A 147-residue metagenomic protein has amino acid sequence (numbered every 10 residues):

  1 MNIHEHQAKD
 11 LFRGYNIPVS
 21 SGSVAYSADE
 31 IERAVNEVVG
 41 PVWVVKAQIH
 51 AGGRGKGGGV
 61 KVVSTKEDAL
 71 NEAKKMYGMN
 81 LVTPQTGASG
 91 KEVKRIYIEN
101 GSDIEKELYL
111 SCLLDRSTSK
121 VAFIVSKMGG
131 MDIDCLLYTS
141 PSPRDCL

Functional and structural regions predicted by a protein language model:
M1-E37, P41-V42: A conserved helix-loop-beta module that forms one wall/lid of the active-site cleft in ATP-utilizing catalytic domains
E5-A8, F12, V39-G55, T83-I104 (+1 more regions): ATP-grasp fold ATP-binding core
N16, V35-V39, A73-P84, S117-T118: Structural signal for hydrophobic packing residues in well-ordered secondary-structure cores of soluble enzyme domains
V19-G22, V45-K74, Y109, D132-I133: Glycine-rich phosphate-binding loop of ATP-grasp-fold ATP-dependent ligases
A25, K61-T65, L113, I124-S126: Short beta-strand-to-turn element immediately C-terminal to the catalytic PLP-Schiff-base lysine in fold type I
A47-I49, S111-R116, F123-M128: Short beta-strand elements
V121-A122, M131-L137: A short, polar/proline- and glycine-enriched secondary-structure boundary/capping micro-motif
Y138-L147: Single conserved hydrophobic/aromatic residue that forms the stacking wall/gate of nucleotide- or nucleobase-binding
